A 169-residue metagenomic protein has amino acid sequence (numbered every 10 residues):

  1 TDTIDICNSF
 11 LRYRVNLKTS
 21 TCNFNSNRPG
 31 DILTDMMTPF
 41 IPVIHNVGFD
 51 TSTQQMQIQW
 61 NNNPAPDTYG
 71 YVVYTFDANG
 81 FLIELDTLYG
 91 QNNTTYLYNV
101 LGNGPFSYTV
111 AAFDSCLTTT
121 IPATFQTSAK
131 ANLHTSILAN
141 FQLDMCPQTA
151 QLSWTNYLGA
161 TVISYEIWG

Functional and structural regions predicted by a protein language model:
T1-N8, G70-N103, S164-G169: Recognizes extended acidic, P/S/T-rich segments that occur within or adjacent to Ig-like beta-sandwich modules
D2-N23, Y96-T119: Beta-strand-rich modules
C7-S9, T19-D67, D114-T161: Pro/Thr/Ser/Gly-rich low-complexity, intrinsically disordered linker/stalk tracts
L11-Y13, W60, Y71, F106-Y108 (+2 more regions): Conserved hydrophobic/aromatic "anchor" residues that stabilize well-ordered secondary structure elements
R12, R28-D31, L85-T87, T95-L97 (+2 more regions): Well-ordered beta-strand positions in beta-sheet-rich domains
Y13-N16, A65, F76, Y165: Intrinsically disordered, low-complexity Ser/Thr/Pro-rich tracts
R28, N46, T68, A78 (+6 more regions): Intrinsically disordered, low-complexity segments enriched in small/polar residues
